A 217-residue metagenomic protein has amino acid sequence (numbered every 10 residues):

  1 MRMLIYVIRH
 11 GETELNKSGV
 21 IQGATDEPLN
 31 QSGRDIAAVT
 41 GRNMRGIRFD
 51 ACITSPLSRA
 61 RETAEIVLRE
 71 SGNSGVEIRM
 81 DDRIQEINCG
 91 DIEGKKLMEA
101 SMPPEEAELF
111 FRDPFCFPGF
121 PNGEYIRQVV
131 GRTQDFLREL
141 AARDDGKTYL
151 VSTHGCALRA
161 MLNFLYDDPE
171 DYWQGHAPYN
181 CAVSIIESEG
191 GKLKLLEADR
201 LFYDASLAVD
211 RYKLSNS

Functional and structural regions predicted by a protein language model:
R2, R69, C89-E99, A142-T148 (+1 more regions): Acidic, low-complexity terminal tails and accessory targeting/binding regions of phosphate-metabolizing enzymes
L4-H10: Short, hydrophobic/glycine-enriched beta-strand segments
Y6, R79-D81, L196: General small-molecule cofactor/ligand-binding pocket signal
G11, G155, R200-L201: Active-site metal-binding loops of divalent metal-dependent hydrolases
E12-E62, N122-Q134: Loop-to-helix element that buttresses phosphate recognition and phosphoryl-transfer chemistry
T40-A107: Phosphate-coordination/substrate-recognition cap region in phosphate-metabolizing enzymes
E108-Q128: Short glycine/proline- and acidic residue-enriched helix-loop micro-motifs that form flexible lids or anion-recognition
G155-R159, A182: GST superfamily/GST-like fold recognition
